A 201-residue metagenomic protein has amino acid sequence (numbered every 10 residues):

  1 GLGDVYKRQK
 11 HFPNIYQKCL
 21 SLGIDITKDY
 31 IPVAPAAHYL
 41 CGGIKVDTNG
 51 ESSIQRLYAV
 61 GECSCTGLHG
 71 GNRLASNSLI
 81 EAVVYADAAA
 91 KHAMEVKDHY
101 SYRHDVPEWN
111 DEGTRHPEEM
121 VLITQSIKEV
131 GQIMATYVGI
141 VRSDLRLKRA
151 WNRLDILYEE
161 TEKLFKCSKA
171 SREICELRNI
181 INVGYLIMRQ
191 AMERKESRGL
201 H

Functional and structural regions predicted by a protein language model:
L2-Y6: Short, small-residue-biased leader/transition segments that mark boundaries at the very start of proteins
K7-P32: Flavin-binding catalytic cores
Q17-K18, L22-I26, A37, G61 (+1 more regions): Short, positively charged
I26-D29, V33, V46, A59-V60: General beta-strand structural signal in soluble alpha/beta enzymes
A34-L40: Flavin (FAD/FMN) cofactor-binding core of flavoprotein oxidoreductases
Y39, K45-A59, C63-H201: Glycine- and aromatic-enriched mobile tails/lids
